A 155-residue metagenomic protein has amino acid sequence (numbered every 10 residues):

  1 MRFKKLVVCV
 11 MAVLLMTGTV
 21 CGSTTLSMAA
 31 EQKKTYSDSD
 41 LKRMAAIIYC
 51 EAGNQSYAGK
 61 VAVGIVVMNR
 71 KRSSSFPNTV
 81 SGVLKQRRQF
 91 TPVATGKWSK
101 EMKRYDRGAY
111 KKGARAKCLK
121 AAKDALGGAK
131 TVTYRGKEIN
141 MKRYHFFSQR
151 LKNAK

Functional and structural regions predicted by a protein language model:
M1-M11: Bacterial N-terminal signal peptides that target proteins for export
C9, L26-S27, L151: Short, intrinsically disordered, low-complexity terminal segments
C9-V13, A30-E31: Intrinsic disorder/low-complexity segments
M16-S27: C-terminal segment of classical bacterial N-terminal signal peptides
A30-K155: Bacterial extracytoplasmic/cell-wall-associated proteins, especially those involved in peptidoglycan
